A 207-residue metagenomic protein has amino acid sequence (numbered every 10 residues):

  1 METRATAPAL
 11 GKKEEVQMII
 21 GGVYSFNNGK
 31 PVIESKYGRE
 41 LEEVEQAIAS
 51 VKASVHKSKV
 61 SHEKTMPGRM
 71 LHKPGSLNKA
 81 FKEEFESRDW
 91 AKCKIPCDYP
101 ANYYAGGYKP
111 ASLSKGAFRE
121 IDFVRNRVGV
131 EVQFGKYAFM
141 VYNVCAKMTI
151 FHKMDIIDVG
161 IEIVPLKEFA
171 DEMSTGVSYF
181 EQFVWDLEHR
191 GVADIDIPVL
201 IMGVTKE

Functional and structural regions predicted by a protein language model:
M1-C93: Nuclease-adjacent, charged terminal/linker segments that flank catalytic cores
P67-L71, A80-N126, M140-A146, K153 (+1 more regions): Active-site metal-binding core of divalent-cation-utilizing nuclease and nuclease-like domains
S76-N78, Y142-C145, V177-D186: Well-ordered, non-membrane alpha-helical segments in soluble/globular domains
V124-E131, G160-E162: Glycine-rich, often proline-containing surface loops adjacent to acidic residues and nearby aromatics that form
V132-C145, D171-E172: Active-site-adjacent loop/helix micro-motif of nuclease/hydrolase catalytic cores
F151-I157, H189-D194: Arginine/glycine-rich "motif VI" loop of SF2 helicases in the C-terminal RecA-like domain
I156-L166: Conserved beta-strand signature within the Rossmann-like core of class I S-adenosyl-L-methionine
L166-E207: Domain-level recognition of nuclease-like catalytic cores that cleave nucleotide substrates
